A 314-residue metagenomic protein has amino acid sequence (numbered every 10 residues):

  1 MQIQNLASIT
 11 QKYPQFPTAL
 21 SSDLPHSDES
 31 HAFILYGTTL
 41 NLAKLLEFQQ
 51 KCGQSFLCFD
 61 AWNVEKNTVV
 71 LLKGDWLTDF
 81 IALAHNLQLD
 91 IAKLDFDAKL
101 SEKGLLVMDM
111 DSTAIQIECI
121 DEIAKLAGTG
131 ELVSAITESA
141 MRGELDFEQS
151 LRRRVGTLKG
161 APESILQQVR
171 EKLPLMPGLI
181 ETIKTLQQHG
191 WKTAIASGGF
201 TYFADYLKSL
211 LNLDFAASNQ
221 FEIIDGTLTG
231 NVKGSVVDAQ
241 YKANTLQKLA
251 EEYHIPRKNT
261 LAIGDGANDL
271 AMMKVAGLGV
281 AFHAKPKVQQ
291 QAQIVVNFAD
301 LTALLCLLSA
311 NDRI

Functional and structural regions predicted by a protein language model:
M1-F16, Q167-L278, F282-I314: C-terminal cap/substrate-recognition subdomain and adjoining C-terminal extension of metal-dependent phosphatase-like
M1-M108, R313: Non-catalytic pre-domain segments flanking phosphatase-related domains
N5, I9-Q11, P17-H26, F56-L71 (+3 more regions): Alpha-helical substrate-recognition element adjacent to the catalytic core
K44-E47, D79, L132-A135, S150-R153 (+4 more regions): Exposed alpha-helical structural elements
Q49, I81-A84, T137, R170 (+2 more regions): A generic alpha-helix structural signal
G104-C119, D265-N268, M273: Asp-based phosphoryl-transfer active-site loop
